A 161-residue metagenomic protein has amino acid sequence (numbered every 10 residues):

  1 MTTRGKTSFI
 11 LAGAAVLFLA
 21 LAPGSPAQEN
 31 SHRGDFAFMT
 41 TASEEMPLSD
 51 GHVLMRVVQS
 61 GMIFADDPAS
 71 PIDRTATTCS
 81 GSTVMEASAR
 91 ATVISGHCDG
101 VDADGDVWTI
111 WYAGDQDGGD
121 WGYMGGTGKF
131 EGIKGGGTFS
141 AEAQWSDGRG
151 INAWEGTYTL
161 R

Functional and structural regions predicted by a protein language model:
M1-T2, H52: General helical secondary-structure elements
T2, G24-S25: Glycine-centered signal
T2-L11: Bacterial N-terminal signal peptides that target proteins for export
L11-A20: Bacterial N-terminal signal peptides
L19-A22, D67: Generic N-terminal simple sequence motifs
P26-R161: Beta-strand-enriched cores of mature, soluble protein domains
